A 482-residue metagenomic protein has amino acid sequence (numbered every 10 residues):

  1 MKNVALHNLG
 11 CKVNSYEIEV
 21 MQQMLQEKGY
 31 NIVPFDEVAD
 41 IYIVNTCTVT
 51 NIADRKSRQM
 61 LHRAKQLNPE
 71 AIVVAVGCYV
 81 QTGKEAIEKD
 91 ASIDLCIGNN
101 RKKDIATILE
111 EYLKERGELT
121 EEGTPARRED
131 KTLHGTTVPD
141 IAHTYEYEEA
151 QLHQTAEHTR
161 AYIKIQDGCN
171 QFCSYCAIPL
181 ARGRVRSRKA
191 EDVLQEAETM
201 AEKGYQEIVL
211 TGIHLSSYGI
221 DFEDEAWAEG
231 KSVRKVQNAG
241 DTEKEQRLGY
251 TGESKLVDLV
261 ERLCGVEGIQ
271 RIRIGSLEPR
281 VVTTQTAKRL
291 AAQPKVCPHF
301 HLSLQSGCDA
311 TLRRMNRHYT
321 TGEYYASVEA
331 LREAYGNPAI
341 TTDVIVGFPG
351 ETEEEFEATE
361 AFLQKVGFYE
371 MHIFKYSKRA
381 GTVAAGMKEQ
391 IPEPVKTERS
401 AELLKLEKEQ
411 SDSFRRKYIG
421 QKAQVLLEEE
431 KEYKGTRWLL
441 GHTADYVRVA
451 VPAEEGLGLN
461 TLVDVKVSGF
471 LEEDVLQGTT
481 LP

Functional and structural regions predicted by a protein language model:
M1-Y218, E225, E229, K255 (+7 more regions): Proteins enriched for Cys/Gly/acidic motifs involved in redox and nucleic-acid/cofactor modification
V73-V74, T82, E202-E353, Q364: Conserved SAM/AdoMet-binding glycine-rich loop
H153-Q154, K288-A292, L304, R415-K417 (+2 more regions): Replace "in large, NTP-powered and nucleic-acid-processing enzymes" with "in large, NTP-powered factors and other
A156-T159, C169-N170, V296, S306 (+5 more regions): Short flexible coil/turn linkers enriched for glycine and charged/polar residues that connect secondary-structure
C173, V193, L210, I274 (+7 more regions): Conserved, mostly hydrophobic/aromatic
G268, F368, V383, I391 (+1 more regions): Conserved N-terminal phosphate-binding loop of PLP-dependent enzymes in the Aspartate aminotransferase
D309, I340, K378-A384: Short acidic (Asp/Glu) and glycine-rich catalytic loops that position anionic groups and cofactors
G386-P482: Terminal RNA-binding accessory module
